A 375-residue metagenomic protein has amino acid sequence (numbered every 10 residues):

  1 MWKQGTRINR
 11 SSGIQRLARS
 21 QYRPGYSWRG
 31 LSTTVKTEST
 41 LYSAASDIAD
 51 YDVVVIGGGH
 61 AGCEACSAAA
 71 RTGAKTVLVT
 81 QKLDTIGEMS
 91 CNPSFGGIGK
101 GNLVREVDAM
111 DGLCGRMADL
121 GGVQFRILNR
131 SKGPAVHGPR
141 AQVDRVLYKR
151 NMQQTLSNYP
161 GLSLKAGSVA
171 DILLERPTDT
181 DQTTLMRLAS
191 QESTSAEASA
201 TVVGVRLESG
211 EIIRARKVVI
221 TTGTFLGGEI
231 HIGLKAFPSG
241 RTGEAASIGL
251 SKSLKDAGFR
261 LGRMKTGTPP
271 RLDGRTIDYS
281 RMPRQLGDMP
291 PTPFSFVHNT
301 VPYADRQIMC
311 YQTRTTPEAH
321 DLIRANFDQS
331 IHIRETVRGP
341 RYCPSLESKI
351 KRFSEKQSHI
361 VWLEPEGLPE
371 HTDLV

Functional and structural regions predicted by a protein language model:
M1-A45: N-terminal mitochondrial targeting presequence
A45-A61: Beta1/beta-strand and adjacent pyrophosphate-binding region of the FAD-binding site in flavoprotein oxidoreductases
I48-Y51, R206-K217: Core beta-strand elements of the Rossmann-like FAD/NAD(P) dinucleotide-binding domain in flavoenzyme oxidoreductases
I56, I220-T221: Redox-cofactor binding/interface segments in oxidoreductases and associated redox assembly factors
S67, Q153, L207-G210, K349-F353: A generic local secondary-structure boundary/capping motif
S67-T194, T221-P238, A245, G249-S251 (+3 more regions): Conserved N-terminal/central alpha/beta ligand/cofactor-binding core
S199-V205: Short, hydrophobic/aromatic-rich segments at coil-to-beta transitions
F327-V375: C-terminal catalytic lobe of FAD-dependent flavoproteins
